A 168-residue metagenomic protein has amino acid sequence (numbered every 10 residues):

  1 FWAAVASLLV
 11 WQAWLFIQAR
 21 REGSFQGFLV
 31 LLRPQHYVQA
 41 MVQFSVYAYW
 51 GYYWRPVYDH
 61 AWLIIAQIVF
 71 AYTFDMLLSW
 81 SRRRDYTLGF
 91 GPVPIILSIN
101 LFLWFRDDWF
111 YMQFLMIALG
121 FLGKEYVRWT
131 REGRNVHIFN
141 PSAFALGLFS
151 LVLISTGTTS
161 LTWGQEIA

Functional and structural regions predicted by a protein language model:
F1-S81: N-terminal signal-anchor module of multipass membrane proteins
A3-Q18, V69-M76, A118-T130, G147-L153 (+1 more regions): Hydrophobic core segments of alpha-helical transmembrane domains in multi-pass integral membrane proteins
S81-I167: Membrane-interface helix-loop-helix junctions at boundaries between adjacent transmembrane segments
